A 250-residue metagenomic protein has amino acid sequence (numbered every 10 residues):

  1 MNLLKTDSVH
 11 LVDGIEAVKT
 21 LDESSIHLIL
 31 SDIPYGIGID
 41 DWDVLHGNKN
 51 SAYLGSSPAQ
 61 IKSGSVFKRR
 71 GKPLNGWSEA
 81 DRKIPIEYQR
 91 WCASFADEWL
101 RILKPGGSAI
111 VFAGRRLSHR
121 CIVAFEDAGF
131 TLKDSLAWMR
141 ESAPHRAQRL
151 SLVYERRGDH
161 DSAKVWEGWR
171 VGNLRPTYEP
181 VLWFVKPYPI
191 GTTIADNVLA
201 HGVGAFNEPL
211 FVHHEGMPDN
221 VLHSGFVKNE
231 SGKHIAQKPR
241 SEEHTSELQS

Functional and structural regions predicted by a protein language model:
N2-S246, S250: Core catalytic lobe of class I
